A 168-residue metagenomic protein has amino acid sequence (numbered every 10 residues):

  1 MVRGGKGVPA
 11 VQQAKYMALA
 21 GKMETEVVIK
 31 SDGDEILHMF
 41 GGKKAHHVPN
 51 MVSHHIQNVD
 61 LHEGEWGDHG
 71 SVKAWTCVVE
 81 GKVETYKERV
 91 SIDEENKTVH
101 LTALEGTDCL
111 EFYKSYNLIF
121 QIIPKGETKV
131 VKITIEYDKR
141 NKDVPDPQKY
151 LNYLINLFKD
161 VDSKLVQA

Functional and structural regions predicted by a protein language model:
V2-A20, Q148-A168: C-terminal helix/juxtamembrane-tail motif
V2-D68: Hydrophobic ligand-binding cavity/cleft-lining segments
K22-E24, V83-E88, F112-I119: Short, surface-exposed coil-to-beta transition loops
S31-G33, E94-N96, G126: Residue-level signal for tight coil/turn positions that link beta-strands
H47, Q57-C109: Glycine-rich portal/gate segments that line the openings of hydrophobic small-molecule binding cavities
S91, H100-N156: Beta-strand/loop substructures that line and gate deep hydrophobic ligand-binding cavities in soluble
